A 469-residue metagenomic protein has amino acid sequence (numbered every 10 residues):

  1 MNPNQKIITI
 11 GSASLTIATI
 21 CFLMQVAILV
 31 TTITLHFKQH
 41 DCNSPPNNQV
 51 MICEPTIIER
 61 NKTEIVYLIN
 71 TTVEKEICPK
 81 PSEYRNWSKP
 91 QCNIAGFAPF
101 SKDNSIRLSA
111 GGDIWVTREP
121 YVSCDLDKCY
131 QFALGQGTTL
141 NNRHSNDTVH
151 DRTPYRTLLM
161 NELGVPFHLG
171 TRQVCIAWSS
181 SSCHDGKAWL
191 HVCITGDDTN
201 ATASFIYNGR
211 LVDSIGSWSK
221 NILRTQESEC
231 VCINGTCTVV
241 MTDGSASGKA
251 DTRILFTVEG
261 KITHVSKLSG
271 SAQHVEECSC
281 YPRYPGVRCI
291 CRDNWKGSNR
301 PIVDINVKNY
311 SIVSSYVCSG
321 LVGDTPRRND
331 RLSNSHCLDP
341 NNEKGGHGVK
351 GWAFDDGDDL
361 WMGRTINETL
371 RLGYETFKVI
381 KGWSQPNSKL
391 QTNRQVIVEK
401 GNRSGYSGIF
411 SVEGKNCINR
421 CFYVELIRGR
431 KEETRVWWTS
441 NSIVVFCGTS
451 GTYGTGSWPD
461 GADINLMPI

Functional and structural regions predicted by a protein language model:
N2-F37: Single-pass membrane-anchoring alpha-helices
Q49-I77, R172-V174, G270, V307 (+1 more regions): Serine/threonine-rich low-complexity intrinsically disordered regions
N61, N70, N86, N146 (+5 more regions): N-linked glycosylation sites
E76, C278, C289-C291: Extracellular cysteine-rich, disulfide-stabilized repeat modules
V192: Short tryptophan-centered beta-strand motifs in secreted/extracellular beta-sheet-rich domains of glycan-recognition
T242-A246: Short beta-strand-plus-loop segments that form exposed binding edges in beta-rich domains
V275-Y284, G323: Conserved N-terminal segment of EGF-like repeats
